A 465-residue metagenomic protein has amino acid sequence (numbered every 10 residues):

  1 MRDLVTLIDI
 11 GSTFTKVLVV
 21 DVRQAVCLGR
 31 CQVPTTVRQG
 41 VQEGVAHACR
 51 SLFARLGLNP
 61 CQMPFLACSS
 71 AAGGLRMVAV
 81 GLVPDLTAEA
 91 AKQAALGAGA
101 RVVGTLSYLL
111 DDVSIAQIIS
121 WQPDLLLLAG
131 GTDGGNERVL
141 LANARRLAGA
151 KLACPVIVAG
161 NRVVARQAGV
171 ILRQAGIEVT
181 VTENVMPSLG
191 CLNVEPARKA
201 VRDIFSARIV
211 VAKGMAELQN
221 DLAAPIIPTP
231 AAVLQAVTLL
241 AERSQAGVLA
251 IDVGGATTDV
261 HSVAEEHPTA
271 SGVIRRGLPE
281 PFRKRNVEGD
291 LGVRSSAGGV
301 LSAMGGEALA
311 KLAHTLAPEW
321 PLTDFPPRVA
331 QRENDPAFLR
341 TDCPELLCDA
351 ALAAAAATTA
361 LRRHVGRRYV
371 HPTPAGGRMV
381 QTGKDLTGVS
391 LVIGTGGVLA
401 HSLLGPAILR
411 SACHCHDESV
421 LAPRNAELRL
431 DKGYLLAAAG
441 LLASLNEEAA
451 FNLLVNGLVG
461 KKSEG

Functional and structural regions predicted by a protein language model:
M1-L7, V22-V26, R30-G247, C343-T358 (+3 more regions): Nucleotide/phosphate-binding catalytic cleft detector across ATP-hydrolyzing and phosphate-transferring enzymes
D9-T13: N-terminal-proximal low-complexity accessory segments that begin disordered and transition into the first
F14, D133-G134, T257, G292-S295 (+1 more regions): Short, flexible micro-motifs
F14-V17, C27, D259: Short N-terminal binding/cap micro-motifs at the start of the first secondary-structure element
V20-V22, V263: A generic structural motif
C31-V33, T238, R243-H314, P406-L428: Glycine-rich phosphate-binding loop of actin/hexokinase-like ATP-binding domains
V300-Y369: A glycine- and small/hydrophobic-rich beta-loop-beta segment that serves as a flexible "lid/hinge" or phosphate-binding
